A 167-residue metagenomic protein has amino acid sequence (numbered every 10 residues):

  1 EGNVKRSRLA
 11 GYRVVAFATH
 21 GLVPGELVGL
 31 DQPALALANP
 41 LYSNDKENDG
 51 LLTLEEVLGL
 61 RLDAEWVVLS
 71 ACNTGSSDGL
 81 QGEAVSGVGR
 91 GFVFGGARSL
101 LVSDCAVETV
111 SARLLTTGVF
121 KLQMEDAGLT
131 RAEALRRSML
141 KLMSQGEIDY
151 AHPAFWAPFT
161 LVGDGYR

Functional and structural regions predicted by a protein language model:
E1-R167: Catalytic cores of enzymes
